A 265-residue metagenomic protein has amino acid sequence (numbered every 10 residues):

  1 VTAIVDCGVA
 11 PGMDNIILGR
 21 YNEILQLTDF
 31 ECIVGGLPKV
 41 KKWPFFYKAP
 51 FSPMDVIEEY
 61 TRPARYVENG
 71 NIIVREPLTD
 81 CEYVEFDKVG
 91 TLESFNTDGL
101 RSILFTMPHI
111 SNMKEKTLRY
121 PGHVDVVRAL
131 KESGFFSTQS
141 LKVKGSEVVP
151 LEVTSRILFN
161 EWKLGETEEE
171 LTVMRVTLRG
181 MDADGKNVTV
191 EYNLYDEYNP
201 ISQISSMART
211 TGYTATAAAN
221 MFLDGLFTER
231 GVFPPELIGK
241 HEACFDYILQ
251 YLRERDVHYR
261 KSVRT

Functional and structural regions predicted by a protein language model:
V1-V9, T28-F30: Rossmann-fold dehydrogenase core element
D6-P11, M207-T211: Active-site nucleophile and cofactor-binding loops and adjacent substrate-binding regions of central metabolic enzymes
C7-I17, N22, A218: Short alpha-helices
E23-T265: C-terminal catalytic/substrate-binding lobe primarily of soluble NAD(P)-dependent oxidoreductases
